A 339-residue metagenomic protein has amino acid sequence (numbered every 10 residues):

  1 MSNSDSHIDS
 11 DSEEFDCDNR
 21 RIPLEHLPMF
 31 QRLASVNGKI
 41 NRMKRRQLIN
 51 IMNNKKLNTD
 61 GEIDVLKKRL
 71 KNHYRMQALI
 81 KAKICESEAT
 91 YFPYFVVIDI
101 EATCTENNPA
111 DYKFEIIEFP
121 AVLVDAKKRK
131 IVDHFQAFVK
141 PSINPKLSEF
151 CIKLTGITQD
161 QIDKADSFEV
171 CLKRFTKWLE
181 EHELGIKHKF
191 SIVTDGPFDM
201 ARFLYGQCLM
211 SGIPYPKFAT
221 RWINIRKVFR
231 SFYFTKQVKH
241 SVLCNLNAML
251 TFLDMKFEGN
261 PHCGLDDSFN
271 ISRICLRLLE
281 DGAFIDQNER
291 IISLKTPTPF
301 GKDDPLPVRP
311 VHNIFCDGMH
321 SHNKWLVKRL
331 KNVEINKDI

Functional and structural regions predicted by a protein language model:
S2-K55, V65, R69, H73 (+5 more regions): Metal-dependent phosphoesterase core characteristic of DEDDh/y 3'-5' exonuclease domains
N58-D60: Short amphipathic N-terminal alpha-helix
K68-E88: Charged, flexible boundary elements
K81-F95, I100-E101: Long, highly charged low-complexity segments
I98-I100, A121, A137: Preference for bulky hydrophobic residues occupying beta-strand positions in well-ordered beta-sheet regions
I100-P109: Short acidic, Gly/Ser-rich segments with clustered Asp/Glu that frequently serve as metal-coordination loops in enzyme
L154-K173: Metal-dependent phosphoesterase signature
